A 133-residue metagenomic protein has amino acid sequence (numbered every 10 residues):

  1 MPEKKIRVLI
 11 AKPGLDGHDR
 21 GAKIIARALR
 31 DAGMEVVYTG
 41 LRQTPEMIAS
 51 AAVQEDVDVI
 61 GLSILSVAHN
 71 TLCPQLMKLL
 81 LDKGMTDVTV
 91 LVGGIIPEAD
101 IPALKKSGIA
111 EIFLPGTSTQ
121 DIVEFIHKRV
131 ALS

Functional and structural regions predicted by a protein language model:
M1-K5, M85: Short, flexible coil/linker segments at domain boundaries that flank nucleotide/cofactor-interacting
A11-L15: N-terminal pre-triad scaffold of radical SAM enzymes
A22-H127, L132: Cofactor-cradling patches in redox/metallo enzymes
